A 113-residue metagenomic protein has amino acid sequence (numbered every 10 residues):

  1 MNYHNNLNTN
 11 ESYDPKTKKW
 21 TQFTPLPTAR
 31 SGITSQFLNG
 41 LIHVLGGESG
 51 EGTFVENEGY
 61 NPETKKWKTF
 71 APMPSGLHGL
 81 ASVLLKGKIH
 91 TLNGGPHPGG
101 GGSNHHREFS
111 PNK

Functional and structural regions predicted by a protein language model:
M1-K113: Kelch-like beta-propeller repeat domains
